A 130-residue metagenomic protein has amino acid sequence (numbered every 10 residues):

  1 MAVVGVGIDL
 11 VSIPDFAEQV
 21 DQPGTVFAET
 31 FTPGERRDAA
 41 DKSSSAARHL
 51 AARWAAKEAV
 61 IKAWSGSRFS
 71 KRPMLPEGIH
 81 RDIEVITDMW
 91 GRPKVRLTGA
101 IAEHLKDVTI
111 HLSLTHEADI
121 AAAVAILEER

Functional and structural regions predicted by a protein language model:
M1-R130: Core catalytic alpha/beta fold that binds nucleotide/phospho-ligands
